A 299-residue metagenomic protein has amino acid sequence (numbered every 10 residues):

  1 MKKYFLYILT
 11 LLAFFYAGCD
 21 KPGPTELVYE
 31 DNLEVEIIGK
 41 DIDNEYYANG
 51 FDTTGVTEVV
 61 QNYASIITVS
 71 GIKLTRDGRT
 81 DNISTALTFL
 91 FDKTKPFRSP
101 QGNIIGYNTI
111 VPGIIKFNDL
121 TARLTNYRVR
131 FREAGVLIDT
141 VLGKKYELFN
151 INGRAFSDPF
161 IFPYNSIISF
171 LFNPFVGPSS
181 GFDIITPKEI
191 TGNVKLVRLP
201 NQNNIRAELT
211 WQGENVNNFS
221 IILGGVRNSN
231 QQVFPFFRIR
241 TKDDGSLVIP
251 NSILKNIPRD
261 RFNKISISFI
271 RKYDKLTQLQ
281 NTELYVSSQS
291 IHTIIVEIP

Functional and structural regions predicted by a protein language model:
K2-T10: Sec-dependent signal peptide recognition, specifically the positively charged N-region followed immediately by
F15-G18: C-terminal motif of bacterial Sec signal peptides marking the signal peptidase cleavage site
P22-D158: Solvent-exposed N-terminal domain segments of exported/luminal and surface proteins
G153-A155, D243-S246, P250: Short S/T/G- and acidic-enriched coil/turn segments that sit immediately N-terminal to beta-strands in beta-sandwich
F156-G177, R259-K275: Short, aromatic- and glycine-rich surface loops/edge beta-strands on solvent-exposed regions
V176-K188, Q278-T282: Edge beta-strands of extracellular beta-sandwich domains
D183-D244: Short helix-loop boundary/capping segments
S246-P299: Hydrophilic extracytoplasmic domains
